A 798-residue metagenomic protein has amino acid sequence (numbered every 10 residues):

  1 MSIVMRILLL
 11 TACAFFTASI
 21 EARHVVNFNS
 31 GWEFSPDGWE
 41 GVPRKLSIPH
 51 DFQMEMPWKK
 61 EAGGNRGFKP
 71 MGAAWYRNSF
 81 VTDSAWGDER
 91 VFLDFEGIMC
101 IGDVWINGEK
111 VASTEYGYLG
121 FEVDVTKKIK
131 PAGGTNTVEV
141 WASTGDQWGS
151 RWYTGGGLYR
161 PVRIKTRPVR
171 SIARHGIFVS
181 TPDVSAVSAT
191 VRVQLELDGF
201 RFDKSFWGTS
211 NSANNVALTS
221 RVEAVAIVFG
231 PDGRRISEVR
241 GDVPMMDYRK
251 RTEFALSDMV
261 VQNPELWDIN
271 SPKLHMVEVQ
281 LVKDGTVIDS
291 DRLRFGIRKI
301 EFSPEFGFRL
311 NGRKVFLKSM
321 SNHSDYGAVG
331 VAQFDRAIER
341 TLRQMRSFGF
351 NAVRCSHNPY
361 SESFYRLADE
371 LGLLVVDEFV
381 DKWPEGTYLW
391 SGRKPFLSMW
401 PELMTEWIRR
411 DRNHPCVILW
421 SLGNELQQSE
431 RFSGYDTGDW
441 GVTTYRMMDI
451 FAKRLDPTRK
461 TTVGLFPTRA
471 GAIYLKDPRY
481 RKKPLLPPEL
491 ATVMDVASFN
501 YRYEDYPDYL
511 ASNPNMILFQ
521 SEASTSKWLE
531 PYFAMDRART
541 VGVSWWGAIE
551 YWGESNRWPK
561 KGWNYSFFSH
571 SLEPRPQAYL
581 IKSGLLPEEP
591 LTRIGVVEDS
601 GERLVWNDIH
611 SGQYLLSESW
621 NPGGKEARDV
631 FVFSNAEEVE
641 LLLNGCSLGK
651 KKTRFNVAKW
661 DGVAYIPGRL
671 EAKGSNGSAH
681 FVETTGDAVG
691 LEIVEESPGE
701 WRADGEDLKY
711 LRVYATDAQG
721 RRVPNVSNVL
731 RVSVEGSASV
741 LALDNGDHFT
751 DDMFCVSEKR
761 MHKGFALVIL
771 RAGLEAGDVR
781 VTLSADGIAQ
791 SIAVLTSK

Functional and structural regions predicted by a protein language model:
H24-V42, M71, I98, Q147-W148 (+4 more regions): Substrate-binding clefts and catalytic carboxylate motifs of secreted carbohydrate-active enzymes
V26-F28, S35-D37, R66, M71-R174 (+6 more regions): Accessory beta-strand-rich segments of carbohydrate-active enzymes
F28, P49, P57, G64-N65 (+11 more regions): An acidic-aromatic loop/edge-strand motif
M54-T82, W86-F95, M99-N107, A112-E115 (+11 more regions): Active-site-adjacent substrate/metal-binding segments within catalytic domains of carbohydrate-active enzymes
L119-E122, Y248-V261, R654-K659, T750-L767: Aromatic sugar-binding surface patches on proteins that engage polysaccharides or sugar-phosphate polymers
K130-G133, Q194-S303, W660, I666-P667 (+4 more regions): Extended acidic/polar, glycine-enriched regions that form or flank non-catalytic beta-rich accessory modules
V193-L197, E278-Q280, H610-L616, V630-F633 (+3 more regions): Beta-strand-rich structural segments
F206-S210, N214-V225, N270-H275, A627-D629 (+4 more regions): Short flexible loop/turn segments that cap and initiate beta-strands
